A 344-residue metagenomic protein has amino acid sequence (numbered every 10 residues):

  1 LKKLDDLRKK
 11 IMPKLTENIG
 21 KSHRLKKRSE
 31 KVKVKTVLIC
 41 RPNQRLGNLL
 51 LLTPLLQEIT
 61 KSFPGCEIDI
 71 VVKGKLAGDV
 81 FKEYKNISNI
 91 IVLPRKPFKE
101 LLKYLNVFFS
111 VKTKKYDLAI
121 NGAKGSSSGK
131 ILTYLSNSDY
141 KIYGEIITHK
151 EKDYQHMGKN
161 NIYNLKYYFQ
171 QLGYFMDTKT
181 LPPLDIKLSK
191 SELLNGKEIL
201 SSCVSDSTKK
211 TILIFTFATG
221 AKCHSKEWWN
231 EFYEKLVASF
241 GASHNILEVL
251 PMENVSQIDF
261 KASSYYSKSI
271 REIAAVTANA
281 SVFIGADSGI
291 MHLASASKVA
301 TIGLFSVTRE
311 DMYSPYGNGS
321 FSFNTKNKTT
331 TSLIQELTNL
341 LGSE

Functional and structural regions predicted by a protein language model:
L1-V34: Positively charged, low-complexity intrinsically disordered leader regions
K2-D5, I91-K187, D206-T216, T308-D311: Conserved nucleotide-diphosphate donor binding/catalytic pocket of glycan-assembly enzymes
T36, C40-P42, A123, K187-Q257 (+1 more regions): Active-site donor-nucleotide binding/catalytic segment of nucleotide-sugar enzymes
N48-F63, Y233: Histidine-anchored nucleotide/phosphate-binding helix
L49, T53-L56, K75-V80, N121-S136: An aromatic- and histidine-rich active-site surface loop
I70-L101, F323: Conserved nucleotide-sugar phosphate-binding/catalytic loop shared by glycosyltransferases and other
G158, H292-E344: Nucleotide-sugar donor-binding patch of glycosyltransferase catalytic domains
S225-V307: Donor-binding and catalytic core of enzymes assembling or modifying cell-surface/extracellular glycoconjugates
